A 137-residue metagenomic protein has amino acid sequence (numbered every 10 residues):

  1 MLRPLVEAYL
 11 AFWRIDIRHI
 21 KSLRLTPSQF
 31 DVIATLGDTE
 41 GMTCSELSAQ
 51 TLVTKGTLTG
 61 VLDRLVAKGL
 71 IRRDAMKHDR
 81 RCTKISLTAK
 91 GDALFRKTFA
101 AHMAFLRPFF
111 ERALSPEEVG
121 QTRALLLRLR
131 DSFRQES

Functional and structural regions predicted by a protein language model:
M1-L23, L70, A113, G120: N-terminal leader segment of winged-helix/HTH proteins
P4, D31-A34, A93: Pre-recognition alpha-helix immediately N-terminal to the DNA-recognition helix within helix-turn-helix or winged-helix
L10, R14-T54: N-terminal helix-turn-helix DNA-binding core of bacterial DNA-binding proteins
W13, D63-Q121: Charged, amphipathic alpha-helical coiled-coil/dimerization segments
S22-T26, T57-G60, R64, S115: Short glycine/proline-centered loop/turn elements that form peptide/ligand docking sites
C44-S45, G56, D63, T83: Residues within helix-turn-helix
P116-S137: C-terminal regulatory/oligomerization modules of transcriptional regulators
